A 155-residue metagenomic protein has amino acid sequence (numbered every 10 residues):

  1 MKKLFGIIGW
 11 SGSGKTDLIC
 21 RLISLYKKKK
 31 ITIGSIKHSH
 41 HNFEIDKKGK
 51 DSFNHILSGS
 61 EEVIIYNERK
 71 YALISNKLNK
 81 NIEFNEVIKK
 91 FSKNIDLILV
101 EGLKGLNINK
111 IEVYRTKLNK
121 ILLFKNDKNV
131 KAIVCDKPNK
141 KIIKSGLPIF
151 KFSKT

Functional and structural regions predicted by a protein language model:
L4: Walker A (P-loop) ATP-phosphate-binding motif of ABC ATPase nucleotide-binding domains
I7: Hydrophobic anchor at the beta1->P-loop junction of P-loop NTPases
S11: The conserved Walker
K15: Conserved lysine of the Walker
L18-I19: Post-Walker A alpha-helix
I23-N79: N-terminal phosphate/diphosphate-binding loop that engages ATP/GTP or pyrophosphate donors across diverse enzyme folds
S75-L106: Phosphate-binding/switch loop-helix module in NTP-utilizing enzymes
L97-K151: Phosphate/Mg2+-binding loops and adjacent switch elements in nucleotide/diphosphate-handling enzyme cores
